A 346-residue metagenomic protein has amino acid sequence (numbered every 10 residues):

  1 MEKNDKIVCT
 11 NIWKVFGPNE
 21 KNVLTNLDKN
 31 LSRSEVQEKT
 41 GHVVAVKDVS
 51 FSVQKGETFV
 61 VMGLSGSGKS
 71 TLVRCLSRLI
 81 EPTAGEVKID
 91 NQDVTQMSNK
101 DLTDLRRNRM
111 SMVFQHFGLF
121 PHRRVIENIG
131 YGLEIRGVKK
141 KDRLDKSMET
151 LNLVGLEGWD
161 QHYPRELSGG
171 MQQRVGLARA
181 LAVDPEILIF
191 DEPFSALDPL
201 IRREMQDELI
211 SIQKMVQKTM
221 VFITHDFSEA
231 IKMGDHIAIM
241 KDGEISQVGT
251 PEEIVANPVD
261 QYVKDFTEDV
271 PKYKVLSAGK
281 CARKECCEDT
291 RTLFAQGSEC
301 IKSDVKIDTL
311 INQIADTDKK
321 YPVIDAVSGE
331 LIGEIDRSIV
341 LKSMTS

Functional and structural regions predicted by a protein language model:
T25-E35, Q92-D93, E134-G137, K141-G158: Conserved ABC ATPase "signature" region
S77: Helix-to-loop junction immediately C-terminal to a conserved catalytic motif
G85-D93: Conserved ABC transporter NBD signature motif
Y163-L167, M171: Conserved ABC ATPase signature
A182-E186: A short, proline-enriched helix->beta-strand linker immediately N-terminal to the Walker B motif in ABC-type P-loop
D242-G243: Conserved ABC ATPase "signature" C-loop
T290-K319, V323-V327, G333-S346: The conserved cystathionine-beta-synthase
